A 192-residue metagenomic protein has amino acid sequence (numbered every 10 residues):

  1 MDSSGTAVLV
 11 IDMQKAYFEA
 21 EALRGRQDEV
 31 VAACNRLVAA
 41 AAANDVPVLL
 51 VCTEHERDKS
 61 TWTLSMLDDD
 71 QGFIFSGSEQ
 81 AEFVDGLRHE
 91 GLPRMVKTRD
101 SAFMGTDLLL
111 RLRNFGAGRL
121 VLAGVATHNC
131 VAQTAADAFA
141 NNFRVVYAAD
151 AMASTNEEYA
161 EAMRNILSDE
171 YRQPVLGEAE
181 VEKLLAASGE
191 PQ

Functional and structural regions predicted by a protein language model:
M1-A7, R36-N44, D69-Q192: Active-site-adjacent betaalpha module
S4, A22-E54: A short alpha/beta connector and helix-capping loop motif
A7-M13: Acidic-leg catalytic submotif of subtilisin-like serine proteases
V10, L49-L50, V96: Structural recognition of the beta-strand scaffold that forms the well-ordered cores of secreted hydrolase catalytic
M13, T53-H55, D150: Active-site loop/turn elements of alpha/beta-hydrolase fold enzymes, especially the short glycine-/histidine-rich
A16-A20: Short acidic, Gly/Ser-rich segments with clustered Asp/Glu that frequently serve as metal-coordination loops in enzyme
E21-D28, L67-F73: Short glycine-enriched, charge-decorated loop/helix-capping segments at active-site entrances that position
P47-V48, C52-D70: Early exported N-terminus immediately downstream of N-terminal targeting peptides
